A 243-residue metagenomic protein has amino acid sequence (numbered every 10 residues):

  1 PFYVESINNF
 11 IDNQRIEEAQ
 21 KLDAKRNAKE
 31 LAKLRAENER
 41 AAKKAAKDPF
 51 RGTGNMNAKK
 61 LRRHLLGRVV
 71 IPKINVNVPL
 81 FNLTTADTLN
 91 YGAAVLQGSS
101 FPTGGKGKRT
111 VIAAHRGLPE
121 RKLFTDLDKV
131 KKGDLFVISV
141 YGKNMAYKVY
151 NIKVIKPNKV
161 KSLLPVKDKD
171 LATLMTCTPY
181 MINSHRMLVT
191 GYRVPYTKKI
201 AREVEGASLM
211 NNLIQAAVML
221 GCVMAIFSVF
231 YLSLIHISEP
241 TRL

Functional and structural regions predicted by a protein language model:
P1-Q215, C222: Solvent-exposed, non-transmembrane regions of membrane-associated and secreted proteins
V223-L234: Alpha-helical transmembrane segments
S233-L243: Residue-level detector of conserved catalytic or cofactor/ligand-binding positions in enzyme active sites
